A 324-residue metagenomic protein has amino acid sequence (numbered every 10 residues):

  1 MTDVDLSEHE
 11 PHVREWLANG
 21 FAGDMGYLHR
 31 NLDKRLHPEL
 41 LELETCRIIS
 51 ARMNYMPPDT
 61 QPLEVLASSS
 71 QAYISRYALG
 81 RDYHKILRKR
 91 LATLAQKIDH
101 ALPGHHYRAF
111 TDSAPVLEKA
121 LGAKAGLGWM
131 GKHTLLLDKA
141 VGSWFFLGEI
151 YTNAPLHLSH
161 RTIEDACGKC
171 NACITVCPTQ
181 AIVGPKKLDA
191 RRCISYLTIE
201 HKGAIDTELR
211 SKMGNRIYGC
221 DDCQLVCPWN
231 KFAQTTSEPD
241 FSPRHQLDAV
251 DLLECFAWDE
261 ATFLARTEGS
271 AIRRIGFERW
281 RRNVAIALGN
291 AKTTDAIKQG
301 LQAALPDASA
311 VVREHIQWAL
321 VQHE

Functional and structural regions predicted by a protein language model:
M1-A166, G214: Auxiliary alpha/beta "docking" domains used to position bulky ligands
A172-Y196, R216-D240, G300: Iron-sulfur cluster-binding cysteine motifs and their immediate structural context in ferredoxin-like electron-transfer
T207-D240, A265, G269-R273, R279 (+1 more regions): C-terminal amphipathic alpha-helical segment
F263-R266, T293-L305, E324: Amphipathic alpha-helical scaffolding segments comprising HEAT/armadillo-like alpha-solenoid repeats
R273-I275, A303-V311: Short coil turns that connect the paired helices of HEAT/ARM alpha-solenoid repeats
W280, V311-R313: Positions within the helices of HEAT/ARM-like alpha-solenoid repeats
V284, I316-Q317: Conserved hydrophobic register position within alpha-solenoid helical repeats
